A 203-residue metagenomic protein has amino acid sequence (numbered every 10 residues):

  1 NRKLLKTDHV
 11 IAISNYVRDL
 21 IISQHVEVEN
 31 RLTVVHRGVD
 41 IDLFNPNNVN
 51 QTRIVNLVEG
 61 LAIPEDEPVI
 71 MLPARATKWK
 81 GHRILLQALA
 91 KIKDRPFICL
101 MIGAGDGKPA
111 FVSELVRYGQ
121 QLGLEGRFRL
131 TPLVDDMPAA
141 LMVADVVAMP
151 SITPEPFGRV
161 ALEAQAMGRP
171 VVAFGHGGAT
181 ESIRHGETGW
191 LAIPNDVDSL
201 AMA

Functional and structural regions predicted by a protein language model:
T7-V34, V39-L43: A short, active-site helix/loop in glycosyltransferases that binds the activated sugar's phosphate group
V58-P68, H82, L86-R129: A conserved nucleotide-sugar
A74, P132-L133, M149-T153: Short Ser/Thr-rich beta->loop micro-motif in glycosyltransferases that lines and helps position the nucleotide-sugar
L133-V134, A140-A144, R159: Short alpha-helical donor nucleotide-sugar binding micro-motif in glycosyltransferases
P138, P156, A161-A166, T180-E181 (+1 more regions): Short alpha-helical segment that forms part of, or immediately flanks, the ligand-binding pocket in carbohydrate-active
M142-P156, R169: Acidic donor-binding loop of glycosyltransferase active sites
P170-A173, I183: Short hydrophobic beta-strand element within catalytic cores of glycosyltransferases and related nucleotide-activated
H185-G186, W190-V197: Conserved acidic donor-binding segment of nucleotide-sugar-dependent glycosyltransferases
